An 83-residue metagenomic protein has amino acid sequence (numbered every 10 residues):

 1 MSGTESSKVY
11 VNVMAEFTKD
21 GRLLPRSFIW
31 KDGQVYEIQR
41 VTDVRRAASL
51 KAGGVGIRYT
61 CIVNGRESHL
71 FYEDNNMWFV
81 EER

Functional and structural regions predicted by a protein language model:
M1-R83: Cysteine-centric segments in proteins
